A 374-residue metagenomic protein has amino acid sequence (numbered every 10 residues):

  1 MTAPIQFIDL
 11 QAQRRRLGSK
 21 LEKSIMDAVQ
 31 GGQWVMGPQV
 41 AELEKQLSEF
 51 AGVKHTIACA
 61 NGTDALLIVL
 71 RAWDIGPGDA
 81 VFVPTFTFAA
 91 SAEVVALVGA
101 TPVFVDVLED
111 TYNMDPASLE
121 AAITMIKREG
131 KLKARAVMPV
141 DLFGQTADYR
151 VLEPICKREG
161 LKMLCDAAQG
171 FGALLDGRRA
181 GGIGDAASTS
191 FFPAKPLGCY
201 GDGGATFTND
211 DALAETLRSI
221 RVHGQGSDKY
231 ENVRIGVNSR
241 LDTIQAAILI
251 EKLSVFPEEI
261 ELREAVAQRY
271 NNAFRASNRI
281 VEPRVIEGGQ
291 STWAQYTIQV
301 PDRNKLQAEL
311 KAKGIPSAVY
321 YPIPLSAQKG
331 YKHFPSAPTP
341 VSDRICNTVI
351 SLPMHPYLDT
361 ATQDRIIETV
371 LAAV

Functional and structural regions predicted by a protein language model:
M1-Q33, P38: N-terminal "arm"/small-domain region of PLP-dependent enzymes with the aminotransferase-like
Q11, V40-K45, F50-K54, D106 (+7 more regions): PLP-dependent aminotransferase class I/II
R16, I75, R263: Pyridoxal 5′-phosphate
G32-A80, V94, F104-V105, E129 (+1 more regions): Phosphate-binding glycine-rich loop
L67-A121, M125: Conserved PLP-anchoring active-site segment centered on the Schiff-base-forming lysine
V98, R158-E159, K313: Helix C-cap/helix->beta junction micro-motif
D110-C199, T206-F207, S351: Active-site phosphate-binding strand-loop segment of PLP-dependent enzymes
